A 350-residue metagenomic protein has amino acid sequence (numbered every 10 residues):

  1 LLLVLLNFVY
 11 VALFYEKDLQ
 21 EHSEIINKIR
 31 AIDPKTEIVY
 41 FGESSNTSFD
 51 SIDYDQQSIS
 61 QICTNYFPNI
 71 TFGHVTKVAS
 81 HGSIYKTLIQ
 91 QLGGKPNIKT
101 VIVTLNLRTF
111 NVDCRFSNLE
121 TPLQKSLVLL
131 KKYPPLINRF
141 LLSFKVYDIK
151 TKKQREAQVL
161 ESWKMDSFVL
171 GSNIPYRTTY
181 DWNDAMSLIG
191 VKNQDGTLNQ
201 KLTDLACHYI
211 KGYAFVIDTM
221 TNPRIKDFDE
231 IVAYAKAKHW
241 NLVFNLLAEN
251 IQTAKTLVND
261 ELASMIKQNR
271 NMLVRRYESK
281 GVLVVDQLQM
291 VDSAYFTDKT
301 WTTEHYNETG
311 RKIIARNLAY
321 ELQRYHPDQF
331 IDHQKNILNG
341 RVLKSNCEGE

Functional and structural regions predicted by a protein language model:
L1-A12: Hydrophobic membrane-insertion alpha-helices, especially the h-region of bacterial N-terminal signal peptides
V11-A31: Alpha-helical transmembrane signal-anchor/signal-peptide segments
K28-D53: Short extracytoplasmic
N46-L136: Membrane-embedded segments
L105, L119-K238, I331-E350: Secreted/periplasmic serine-hydrolase-like ester/acetyl group-modifying domain
V232-E261: Active-site segments of SGNH/GDSL-like serine hydrolases that catalyze O-acetyl group transfer/hydrolysis on lipids
Q252-Q287: Substrate-gating cap/lid alpha-helix
K299-G349: Histidine-centered active-site loop/cap adjacent to the catalytic His in serine esterases/O-acetyl transfer systems
